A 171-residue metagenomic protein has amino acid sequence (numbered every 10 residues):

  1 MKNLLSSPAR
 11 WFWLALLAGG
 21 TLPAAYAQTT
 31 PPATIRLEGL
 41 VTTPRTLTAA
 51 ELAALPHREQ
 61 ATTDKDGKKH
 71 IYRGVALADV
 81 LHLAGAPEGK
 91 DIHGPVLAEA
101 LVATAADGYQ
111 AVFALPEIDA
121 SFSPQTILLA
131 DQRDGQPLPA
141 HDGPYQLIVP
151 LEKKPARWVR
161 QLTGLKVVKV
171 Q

Functional and structural regions predicted by a protein language model:
K2-A15: Bacterial N-terminal signal peptides that target proteins for export
A15-L17, L162: Short, isolated positions within intrinsically disordered regulatory regions of eukaryotic proteins
A18-Y26: C-terminal segment of classical bacterial N-terminal signal peptides
A27-Q171: N-terminal intrinsically disordered, low-complexity segments enriched in P/E/S/T
